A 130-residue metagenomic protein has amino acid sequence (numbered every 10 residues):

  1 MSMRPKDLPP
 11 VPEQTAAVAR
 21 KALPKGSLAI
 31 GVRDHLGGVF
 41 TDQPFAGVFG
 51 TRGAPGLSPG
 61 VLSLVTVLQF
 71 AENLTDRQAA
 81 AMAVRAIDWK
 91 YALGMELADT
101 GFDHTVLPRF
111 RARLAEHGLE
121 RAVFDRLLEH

Functional and structural regions predicted by a protein language model:
M1-G37: Charged, often Cys/His-bearing segments associated with DNA-binding zinc-finger transcription factors
P24-V67, A71: Basic, short loop/linker segments at the boundary and entry of helix-turn-helix/winged-helix-like folds
V65, A79, A83, D103-L107: Short, conserved catalytic/metal-binding motifs centered on acidic residues
I87-A98: Short, basic interhelical loop/turn and adjoining N-cap of the next helix at nucleic-acid- or acidic-partner-contacting
E96-H130: Active-site- or DNA-interface-adjacent structural scaffold in DNA-acting proteins
